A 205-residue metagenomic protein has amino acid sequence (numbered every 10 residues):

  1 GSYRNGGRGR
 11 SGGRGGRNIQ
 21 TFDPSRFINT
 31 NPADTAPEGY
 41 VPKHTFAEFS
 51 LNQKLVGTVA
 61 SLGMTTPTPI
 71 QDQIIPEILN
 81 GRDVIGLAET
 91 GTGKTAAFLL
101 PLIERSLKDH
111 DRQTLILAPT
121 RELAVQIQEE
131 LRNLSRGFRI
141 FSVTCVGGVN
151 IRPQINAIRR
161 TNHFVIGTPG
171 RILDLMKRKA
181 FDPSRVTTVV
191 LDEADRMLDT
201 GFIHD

Functional and structural regions predicted by a protein language model:
G1-R82: N-terminal intrinsically disordered, low-complexity tails of helicases
K54-G57, S61-M64, H110-K177, R185-T188: Conserved nucleic-acid-binding Ia/Ib motif block in the N-terminal RecA-like helicase ATPase lobe
D72-V84, T95-D109, E122-V125, E129-L134 (+2 more regions): Walker A/P-loop NTP-binding motif
I85-L87, L115: Short hydrophobic/aromatic beta-strand immediately N-terminal to the Walker A/P-loop
A88-T92: The conserved Walker
L102, M176, M197-T200: Methionine-biased hydrophobic packing positions in alpha-helices, especially within tandem helical repeat solenoids
L123, R196-M197: Residues immediately C-terminal
K179-A180, D199-D205: Short, conserved "post-DEAD/DEAH" coupling segment immediately C-terminal to helicase motif II within the SF2/RecA-like
